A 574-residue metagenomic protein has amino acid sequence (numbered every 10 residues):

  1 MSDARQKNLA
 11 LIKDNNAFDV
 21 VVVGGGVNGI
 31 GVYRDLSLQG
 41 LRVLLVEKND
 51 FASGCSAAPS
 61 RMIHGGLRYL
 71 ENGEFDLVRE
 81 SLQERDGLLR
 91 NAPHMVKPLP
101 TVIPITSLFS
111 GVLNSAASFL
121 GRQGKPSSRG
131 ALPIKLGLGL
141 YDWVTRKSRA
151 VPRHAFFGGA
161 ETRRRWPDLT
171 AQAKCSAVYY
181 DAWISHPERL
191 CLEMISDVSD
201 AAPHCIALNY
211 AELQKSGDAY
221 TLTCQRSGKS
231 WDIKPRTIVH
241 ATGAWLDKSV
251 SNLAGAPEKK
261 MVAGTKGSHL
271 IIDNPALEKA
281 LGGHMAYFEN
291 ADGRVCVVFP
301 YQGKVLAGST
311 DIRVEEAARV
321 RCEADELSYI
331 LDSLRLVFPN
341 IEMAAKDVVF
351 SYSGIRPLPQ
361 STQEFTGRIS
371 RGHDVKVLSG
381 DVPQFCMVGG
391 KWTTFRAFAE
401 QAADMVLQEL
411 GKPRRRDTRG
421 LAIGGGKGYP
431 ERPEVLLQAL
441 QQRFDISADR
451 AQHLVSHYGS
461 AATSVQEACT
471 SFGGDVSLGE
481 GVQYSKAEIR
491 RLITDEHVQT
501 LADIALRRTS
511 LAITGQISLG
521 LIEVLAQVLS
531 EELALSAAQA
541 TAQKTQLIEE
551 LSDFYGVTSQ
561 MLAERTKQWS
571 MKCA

Functional and structural regions predicted by a protein language model:
M1-V20, D35-L38: Extreme N-terminal leader/targeting segments of oxidoreductases
N16-F18, G228-T237: Core beta-strand elements of the Rossmann-like FAD/NAD(P) dinucleotide-binding domain in flavoenzyme oxidoreductases
S37-A57: Glycine-rich FAD pyrophosphate-binding loop
R61-R165: Dinucleotide-binding Rossmann-like beta1-alpha1 core, especially the glycine-rich loop that anchors the ADP
G121-S127, W143-R153, R163-A202, I206 (+3 more regions): Helix-loop-beta segment of a Rossmann-like dinucleotide-binding subdomain
R189-E193, A254-L306, I312-H453, H457-A487 (+4 more regions): C-terminal catalytic lobe of FAD-dependent flavoproteins
L208-Y220: A conserved short coil-to-beta-strand element within the FAD-binding core of flavoproteins
H240-G255: Flavin (primarily FAD) binding-site architecture
